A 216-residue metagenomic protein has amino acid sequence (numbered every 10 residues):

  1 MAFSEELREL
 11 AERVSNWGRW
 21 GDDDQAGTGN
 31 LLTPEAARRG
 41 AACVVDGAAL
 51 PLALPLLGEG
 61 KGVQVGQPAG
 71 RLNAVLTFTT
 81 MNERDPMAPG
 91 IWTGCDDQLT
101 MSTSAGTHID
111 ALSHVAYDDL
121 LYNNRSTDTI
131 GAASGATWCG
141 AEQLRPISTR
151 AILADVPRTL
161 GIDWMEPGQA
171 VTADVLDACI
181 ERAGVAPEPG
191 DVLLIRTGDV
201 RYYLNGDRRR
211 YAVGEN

Functional and structural regions predicted by a protein language model:
M1-N216: Active-/binding-site microenvironments in catalytic and ligand-binding cores
